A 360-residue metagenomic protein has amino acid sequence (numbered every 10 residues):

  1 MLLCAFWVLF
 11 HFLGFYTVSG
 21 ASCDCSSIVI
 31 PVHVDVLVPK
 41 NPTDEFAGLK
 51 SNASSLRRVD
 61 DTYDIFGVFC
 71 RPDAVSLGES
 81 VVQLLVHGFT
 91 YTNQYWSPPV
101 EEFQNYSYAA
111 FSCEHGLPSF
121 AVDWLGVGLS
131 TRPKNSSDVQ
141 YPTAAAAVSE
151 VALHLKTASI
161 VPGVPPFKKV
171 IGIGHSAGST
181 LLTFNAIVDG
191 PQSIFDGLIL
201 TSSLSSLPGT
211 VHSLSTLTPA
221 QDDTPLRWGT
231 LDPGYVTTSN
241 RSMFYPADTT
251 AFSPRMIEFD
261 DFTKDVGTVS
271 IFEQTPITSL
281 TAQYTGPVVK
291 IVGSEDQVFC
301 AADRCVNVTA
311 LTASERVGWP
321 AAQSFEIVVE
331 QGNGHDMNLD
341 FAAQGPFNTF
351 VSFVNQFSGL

Functional and structural regions predicted by a protein language model:
G20-G78: N-terminal cap/lid segment of alpha/beta-hydrolase-fold proteins
A74-F120: Short, surface-exposed "cap/lid" segments of acyl-processing enzymes
S137-G163: Alpha/beta-hydrolase active-site loop
V161-S176: Alpha/beta-hydrolase fold nucleophile elbow
A177, T183-D265: Alpha/beta-hydrolase-fold enzymes
Y284, K290-V292: Short beta-strand/loop motif that positions the catalytic acidic residue of the alpha/beta-hydrolase fold
Q297-T312, N338: Conserved alpha/beta-hydrolase "acid-adjacent" motif
A322-L360: Catalytic active-site module of serine/aspartate enzymes centered on a nucleophile-bearing elbow/loop
